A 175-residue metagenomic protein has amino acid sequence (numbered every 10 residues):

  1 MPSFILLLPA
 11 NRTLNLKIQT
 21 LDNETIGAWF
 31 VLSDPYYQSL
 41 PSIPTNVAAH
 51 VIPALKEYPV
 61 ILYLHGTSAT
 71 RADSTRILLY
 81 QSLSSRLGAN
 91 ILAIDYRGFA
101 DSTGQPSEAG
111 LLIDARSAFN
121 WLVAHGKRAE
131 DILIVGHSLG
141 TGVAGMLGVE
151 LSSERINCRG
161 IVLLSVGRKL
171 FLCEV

Functional and structural regions predicted by a protein language model:
M1-N11: N-terminal membrane-anchoring alpha-helices
N15-K17: Residue-level detector of beta-strand face positions
Q19-W121: Membrane-embedded segments
P53-K56, L122-A129, R155-I156: Glycine-rich phosphate-binding loop signature in dinucleotide/nucleotide-binding domains
P59-V60, D131-L133, G160: Structural motif
I134-G136, L164: Short beta-strand immediately N-terminal to the catalytic nucleophile in serine-hydrolase-like folds
G136-G140, A144: Gly/Ala-rich beta-loop-alpha elbow adjacent to hydrolase catalytic centers
V143-V175: Hydrolase active-site cap/lid region
